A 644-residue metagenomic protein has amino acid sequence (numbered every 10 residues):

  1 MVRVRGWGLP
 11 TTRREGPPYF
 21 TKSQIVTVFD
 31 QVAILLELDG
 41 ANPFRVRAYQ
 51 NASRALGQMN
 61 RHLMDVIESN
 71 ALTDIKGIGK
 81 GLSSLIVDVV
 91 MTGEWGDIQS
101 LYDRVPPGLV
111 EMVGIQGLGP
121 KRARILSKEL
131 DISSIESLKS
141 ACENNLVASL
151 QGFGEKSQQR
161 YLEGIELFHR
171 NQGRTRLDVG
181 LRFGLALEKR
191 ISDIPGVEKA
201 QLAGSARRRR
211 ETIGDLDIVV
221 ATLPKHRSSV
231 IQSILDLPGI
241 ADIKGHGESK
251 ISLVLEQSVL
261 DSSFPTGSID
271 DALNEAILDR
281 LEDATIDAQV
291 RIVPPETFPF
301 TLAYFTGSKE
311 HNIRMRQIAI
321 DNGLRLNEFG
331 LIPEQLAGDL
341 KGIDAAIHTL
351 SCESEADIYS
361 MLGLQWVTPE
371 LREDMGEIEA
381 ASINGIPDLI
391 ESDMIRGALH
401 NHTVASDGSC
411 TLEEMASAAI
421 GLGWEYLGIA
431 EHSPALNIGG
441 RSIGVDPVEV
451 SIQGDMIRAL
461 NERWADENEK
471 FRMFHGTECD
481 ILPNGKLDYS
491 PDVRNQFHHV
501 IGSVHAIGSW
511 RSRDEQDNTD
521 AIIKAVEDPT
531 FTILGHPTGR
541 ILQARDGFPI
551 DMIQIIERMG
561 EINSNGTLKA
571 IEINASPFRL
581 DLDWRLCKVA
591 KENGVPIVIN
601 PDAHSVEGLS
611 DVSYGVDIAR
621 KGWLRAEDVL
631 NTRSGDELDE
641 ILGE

Functional and structural regions predicted by a protein language model:
V2-T11, Y19, P43-L216, V220-I251 (+6 more regions): Accessory alpha-helical DNA-binding modules that contact the DNA backbone or grooves
T11-T12, T266: Ala/Thr-enriched low-complexity intrinsically disordered regions
P18, R209-L223, S229-T403, T411-G423 (+3 more regions): Charged catalytic cores and adjacent phosphate/nucleic-acid-binding surfaces used for phosphate/nucleic-acid chemistry
F20-L38: Patatin-like phospholipase
I34, R54-R61, M91, S192 (+5 more regions): Generic secondary-structure signature for well-ordered alpha-helical cores
E37, P107-L109, I386-P387: Short, Lys/Arg-enriched N-terminal segment that forms or immediately precedes the first helix of a structured domain
A200-S205, L399-N401, E478: Two-metal-ion RNase H-like nuclease active-site motif
G428-I429, T477-E478: Core AdoMet radical
